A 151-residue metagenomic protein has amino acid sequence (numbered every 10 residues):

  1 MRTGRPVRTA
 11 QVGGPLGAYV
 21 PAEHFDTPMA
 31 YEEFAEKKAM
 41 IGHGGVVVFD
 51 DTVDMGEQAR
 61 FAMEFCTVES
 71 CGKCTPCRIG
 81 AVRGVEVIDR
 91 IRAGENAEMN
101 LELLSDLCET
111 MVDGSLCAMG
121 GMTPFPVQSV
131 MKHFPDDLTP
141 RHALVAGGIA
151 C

Functional and structural regions predicted by a protein language model:
M1-C151: Redox cofactor-anchoring modules in respiratory/redox and cofactor-processing assemblies
